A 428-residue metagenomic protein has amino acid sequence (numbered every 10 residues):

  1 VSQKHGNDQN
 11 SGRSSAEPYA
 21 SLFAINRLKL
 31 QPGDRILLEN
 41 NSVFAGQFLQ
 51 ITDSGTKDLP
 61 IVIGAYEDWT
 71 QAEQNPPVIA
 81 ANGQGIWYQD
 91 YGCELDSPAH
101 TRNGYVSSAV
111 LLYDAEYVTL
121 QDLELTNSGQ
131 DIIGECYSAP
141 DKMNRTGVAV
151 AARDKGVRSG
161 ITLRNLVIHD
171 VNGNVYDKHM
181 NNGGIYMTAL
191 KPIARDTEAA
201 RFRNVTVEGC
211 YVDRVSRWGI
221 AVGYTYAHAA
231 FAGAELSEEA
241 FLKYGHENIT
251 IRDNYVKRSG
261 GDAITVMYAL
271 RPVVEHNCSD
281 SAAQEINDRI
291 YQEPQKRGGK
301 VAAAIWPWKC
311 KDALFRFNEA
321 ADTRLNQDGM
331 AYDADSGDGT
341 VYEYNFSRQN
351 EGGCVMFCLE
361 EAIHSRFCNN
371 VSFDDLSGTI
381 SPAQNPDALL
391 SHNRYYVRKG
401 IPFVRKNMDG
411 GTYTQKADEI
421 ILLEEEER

Functional and structural regions predicted by a protein language model:
Q3-A45: Acidic Gly/Asp/Thr-rich repetitive segments characteristic of extracellular carbohydrate-active and adhesion proteins
K4-G6, N41, Y66-D68, A269 (+1 more regions): Solvent-exposed coil/turn segments that connect beta secondary-structure elements in extracytoplasmic/periplasmic
K29-L30, S54-K57, L112-Y113, K155-G156 (+1 more regions): Extracellular/periplasmic catalytic domains that process cell-envelope and extracellular macromolecules
V43-A45, W69, N127, A227: Solvent-exposed loop/turn segments at secondary-structure junctions within structured extracellular/periplasmic domains
F48-I51, I86-V110, G134-D154, Y176-E198 (+8 more regions): Extracellular beta-strand/beta-solenoid scaffold signature
S54-D141, D170-D177: Right-handed parallel beta-helix/beta-spiral solenoid domain characteristic of secreted/periplasmic
P60, E116-N127, G156-N172, R195-W218 (+9 more regions): Right-handed parallel beta-helix
